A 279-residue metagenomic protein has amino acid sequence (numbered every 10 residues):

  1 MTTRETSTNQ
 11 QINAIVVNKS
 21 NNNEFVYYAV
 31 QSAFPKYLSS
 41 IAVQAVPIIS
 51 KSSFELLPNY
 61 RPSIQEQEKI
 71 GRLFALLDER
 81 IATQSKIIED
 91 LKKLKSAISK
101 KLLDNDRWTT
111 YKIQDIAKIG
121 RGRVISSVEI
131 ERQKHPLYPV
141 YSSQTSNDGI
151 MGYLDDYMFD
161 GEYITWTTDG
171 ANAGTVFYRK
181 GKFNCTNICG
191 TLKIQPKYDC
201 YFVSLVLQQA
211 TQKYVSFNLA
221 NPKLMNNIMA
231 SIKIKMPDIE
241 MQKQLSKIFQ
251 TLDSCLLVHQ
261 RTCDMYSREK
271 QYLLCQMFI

Functional and structural regions predicted by a protein language model:
M1-Q31, V43, S50, S143-D148 (+3 more regions): A short beta-sheet element
N13-N22, P35-Y37, K51-E68, C189-K197 (+3 more regions): Proline-centric
F34, L38, D78, Q208-Q212 (+1 more regions): Short amphipathic alpha-helical signal-transduction/dimerization elements
F34-P35, S96, R107, R121-G122 (+2 more regions): Generic structural signal for secondary-structure transition and capping sites
Q44-V46, E55-I64, I98-L103, I125-I130 (+2 more regions): Short, recurring structural edge motifs at helix starts
R61-D115, K235-I279: Amphipathic alpha-helical coiled-coil/heptad-repeat segments
K101-V124, E131-T145: Non-catalytic DNA-recognition/assembly elements of restriction-modification systems
